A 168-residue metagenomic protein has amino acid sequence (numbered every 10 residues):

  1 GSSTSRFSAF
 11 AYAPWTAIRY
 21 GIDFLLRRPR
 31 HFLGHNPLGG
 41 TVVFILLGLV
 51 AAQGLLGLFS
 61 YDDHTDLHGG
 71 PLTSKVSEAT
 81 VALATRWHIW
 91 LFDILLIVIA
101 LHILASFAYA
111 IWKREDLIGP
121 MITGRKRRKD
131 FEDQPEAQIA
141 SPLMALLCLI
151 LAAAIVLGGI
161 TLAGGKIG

Functional and structural regions predicted by a protein language model:
G1-G168: Membrane-embedded alpha-helical bundles that constitute the cytochrome b-like, heme-associated redox core of multi-pass
